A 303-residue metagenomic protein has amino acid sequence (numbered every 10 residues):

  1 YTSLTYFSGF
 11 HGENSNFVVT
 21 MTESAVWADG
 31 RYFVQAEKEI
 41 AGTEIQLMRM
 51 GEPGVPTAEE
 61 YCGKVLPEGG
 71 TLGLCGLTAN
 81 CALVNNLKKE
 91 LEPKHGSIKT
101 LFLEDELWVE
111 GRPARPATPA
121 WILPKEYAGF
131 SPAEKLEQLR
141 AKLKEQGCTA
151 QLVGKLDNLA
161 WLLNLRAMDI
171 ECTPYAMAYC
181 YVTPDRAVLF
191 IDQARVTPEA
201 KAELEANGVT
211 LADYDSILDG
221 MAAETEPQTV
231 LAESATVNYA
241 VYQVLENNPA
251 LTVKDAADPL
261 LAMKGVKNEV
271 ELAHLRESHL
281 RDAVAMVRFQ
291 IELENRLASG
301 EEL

Functional and structural regions predicted by a protein language model:
Y1-P67, C75, A79-A222, L280 (+1 more regions): N-terminal accessory/capping or targeting/presequence segment of soluble
E39-A41, L66-E68, T252-A257, K267-E269 (+1 more regions): Short acidic (Asp/Glu) and glycine-rich catalytic loops that position anionic groups and cofactors
C62, G70, L74, A200-P259 (+1 more regions): Conserved catalytic alpha/beta cores of large enzymes that bind or transform nucleotide phosphates and polynucleotides
N86-A114, V237-H274: Terminal amphipathic helices with adjacent charged low-complexity linkers/tails
P116-P119, E226, V230, H274: Short, surface-exposed secondary-structure junctions/capping segments
V153-L156, E233, D258-P259, V287-I291: Short coil/turn segments at secondary-structure boundaries
L156-W161, A235-N238, E292, L303: A glycine-rich phosphate-binding loop feature that marks nucleotide/adenosyl-phosphate handling sites
M263-L303: Long, K/E/R/D-enriched contiguous segments that form extended
